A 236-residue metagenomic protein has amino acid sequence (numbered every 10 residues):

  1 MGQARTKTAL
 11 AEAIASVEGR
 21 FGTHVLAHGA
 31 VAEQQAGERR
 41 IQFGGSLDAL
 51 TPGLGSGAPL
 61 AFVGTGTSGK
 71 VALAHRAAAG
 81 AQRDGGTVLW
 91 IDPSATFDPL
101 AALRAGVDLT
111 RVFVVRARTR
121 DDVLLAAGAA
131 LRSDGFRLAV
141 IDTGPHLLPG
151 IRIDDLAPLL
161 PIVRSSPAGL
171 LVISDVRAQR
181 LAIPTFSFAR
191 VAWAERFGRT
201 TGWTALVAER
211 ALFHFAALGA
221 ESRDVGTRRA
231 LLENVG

Functional and structural regions predicted by a protein language model:
G2-D108, V123-R132, V235: The Walker A/P-loop phosphate-binding site
R76, L103-G106, I153-D155, T185-F188: Short, glycine/charged-enriched secondary-structure capping and boundary segments
I91-P93, V115, I173: Structural motif
S94-F97, R118-D121, P145-L147, V176-R180 (+1 more regions): Conserved nucleotide-binding/hydrolysis micro-motifs of P-loop NTPases
A101, L124-L125, G150-I151, L181-P184: Short, well-ordered secondary-structure micro-motifs
A117-L171: Phosphate-binding/switch loop-helix module in NTP-utilizing enzymes
P161-G236: Phosphate-binding/switch region of NTP-binding enzymes
